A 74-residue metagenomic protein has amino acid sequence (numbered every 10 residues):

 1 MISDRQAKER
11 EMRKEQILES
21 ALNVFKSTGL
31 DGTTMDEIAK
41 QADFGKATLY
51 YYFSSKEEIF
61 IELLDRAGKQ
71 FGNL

Functional and structural regions predicted by a protein language model:
M1-T28, M35-Q41, E57-E58: Basic, helix-initiating cap at the start of DNA-binding domains
S27-L30, Y51: Helix-turn-helix/winged-helix DNA-binding modules
D43-F53: Short hydrophobic/aromatic patch on the recognition helix
Y51, I61-E62: DNA-binding alpha-helical recognition surfaces that contact promoter or target DNA
K56-E57, G72: Residue-level signal for cytosolic alpha-helical hairpin/rod architecture
L63-L74: Amphipathic alpha-helical linker/stalk segments
